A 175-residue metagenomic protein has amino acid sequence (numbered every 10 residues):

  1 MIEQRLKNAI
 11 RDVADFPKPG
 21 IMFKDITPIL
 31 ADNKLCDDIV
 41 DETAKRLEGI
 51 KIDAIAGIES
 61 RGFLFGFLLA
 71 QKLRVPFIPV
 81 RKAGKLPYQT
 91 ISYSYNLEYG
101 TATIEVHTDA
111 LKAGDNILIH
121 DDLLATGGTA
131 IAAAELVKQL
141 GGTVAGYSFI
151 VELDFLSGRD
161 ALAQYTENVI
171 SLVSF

Functional and structural regions predicted by a protein language model:
M1-K51: Active-site-facing substrate-recognition patch
I2, N8, I131-F175: PRPP-dependent phosphoribosyltransferase catalytic core
K51-E59: Short glycine-rich phosphate-binding loop at a beta-alpha junction
D53, D115, A145: Conserved acidic residues
L64-L73: Short Gly/Thr/Asp-enriched flexible loops that form oxyanion-binding sites at enzyme active sites
L73-R74, S94-E98, L162-T166: Short, hinge-like loop/turn segments at secondary-structure boundaries
I78-I117: Short, glycine/charge-rich flexible loops or terminal/linker lids adjacent to PRPP-binding catalytic cores
D122, G127: Conserved G/P- and acidic residue-centered "switch" motifs that form tight phosphate/ATP-binding loops in soluble
